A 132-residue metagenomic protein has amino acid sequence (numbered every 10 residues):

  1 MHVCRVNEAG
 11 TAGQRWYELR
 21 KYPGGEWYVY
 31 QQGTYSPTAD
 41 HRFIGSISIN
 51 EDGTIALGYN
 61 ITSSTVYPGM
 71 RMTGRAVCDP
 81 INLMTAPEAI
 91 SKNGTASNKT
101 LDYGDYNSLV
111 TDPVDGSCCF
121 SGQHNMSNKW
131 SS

Functional and structural regions predicted by a protein language model:
M1-S132: C-terminal PAP-associated
